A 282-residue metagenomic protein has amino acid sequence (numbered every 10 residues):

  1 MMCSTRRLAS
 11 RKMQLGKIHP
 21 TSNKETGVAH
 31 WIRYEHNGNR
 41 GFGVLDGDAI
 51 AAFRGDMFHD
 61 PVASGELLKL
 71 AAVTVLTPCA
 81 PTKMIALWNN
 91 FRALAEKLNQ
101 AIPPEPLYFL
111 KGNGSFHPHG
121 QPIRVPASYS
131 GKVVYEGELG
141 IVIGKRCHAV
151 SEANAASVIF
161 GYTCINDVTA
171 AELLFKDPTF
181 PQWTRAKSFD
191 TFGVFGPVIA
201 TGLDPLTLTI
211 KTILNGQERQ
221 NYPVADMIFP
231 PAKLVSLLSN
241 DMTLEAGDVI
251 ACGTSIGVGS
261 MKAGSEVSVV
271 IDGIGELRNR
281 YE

Functional and structural regions predicted by a protein language model:
S10-G27: Short, Lys/Arg-enriched N-terminal segments with co-localized hydrophobic residues within the first ~10-30 amino acids
S22-P106, L203-P205, K211-I213, Q217-E218 (+1 more regions): N-terminal non-catalytic cap/leader segment that marks the start of a structured domain
A71-T74, L94, R124-A127, A171-E282: Catalytic-pocket segment enriched in acidic/His residues
A86, V134-E136, E245, K262-A263: Residue-level recognition of short, solvent-exposed, well-ordered loop/turn junctions that link secondary-structure
I102-H119, Y135, S268-D272: Structural signature of FAD isoalloxazine-binding scaffolds in flavoprotein oxidoreductases
H148-Y162: N-terminal accessory regions of nucleic-acid-interacting proteins
